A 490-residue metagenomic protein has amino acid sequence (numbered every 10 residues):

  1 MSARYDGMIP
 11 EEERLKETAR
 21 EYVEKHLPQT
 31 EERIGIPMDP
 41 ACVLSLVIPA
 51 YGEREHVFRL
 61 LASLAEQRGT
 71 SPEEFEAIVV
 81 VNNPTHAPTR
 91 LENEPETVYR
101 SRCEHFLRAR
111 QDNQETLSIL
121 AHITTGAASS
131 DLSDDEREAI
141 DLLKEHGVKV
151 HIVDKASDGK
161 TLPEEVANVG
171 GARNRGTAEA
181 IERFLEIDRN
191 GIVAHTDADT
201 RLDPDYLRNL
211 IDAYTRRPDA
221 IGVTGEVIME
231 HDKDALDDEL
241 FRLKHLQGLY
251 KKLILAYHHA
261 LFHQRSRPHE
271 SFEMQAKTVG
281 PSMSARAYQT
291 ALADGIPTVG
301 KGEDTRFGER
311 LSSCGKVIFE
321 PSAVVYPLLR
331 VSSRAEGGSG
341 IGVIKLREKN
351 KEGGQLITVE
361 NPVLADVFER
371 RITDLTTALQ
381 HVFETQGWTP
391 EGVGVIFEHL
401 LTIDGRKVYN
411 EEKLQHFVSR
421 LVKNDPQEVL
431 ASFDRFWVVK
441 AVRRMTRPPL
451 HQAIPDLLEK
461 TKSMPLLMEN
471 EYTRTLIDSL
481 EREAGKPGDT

Functional and structural regions predicted by a protein language model:
M1-E11, K351-T490: Terminal low-complexity segments of carbohydrate-biosynthetic enzymes
M1-E73, V80, T490: N-proximal low-complexity "stem/linker" segments adjacent to membrane-targeting elements
V23, R90-N190: Active-site-proximal specificity loops/subdomain of glycosyltransferases
D39, A62-E74, N83-H86, D112 (+1 more regions): Short, acidic, metal-binding catalytic loop of nucleotide-sugar glycosyltransferases
I187-N190, T196-A213: Acidic donor-binding/catalytic loop of UDP-sugar-dependent glycosyltransferases, especially processive GT2
N209, I221-R242: Short beta-strand-to-loop element that shapes/binds the nucleotide-sugar donor at the catalytic cleft/hinge
H259-S284: A recurrent flexible, glycine/aromatic-enriched loop bordering the glycosyltransferase active site that acts as
K301-F307: Acidic donor-binding loop at a coil-to-helix junction in glycosyltransferase catalytic cores that engages
